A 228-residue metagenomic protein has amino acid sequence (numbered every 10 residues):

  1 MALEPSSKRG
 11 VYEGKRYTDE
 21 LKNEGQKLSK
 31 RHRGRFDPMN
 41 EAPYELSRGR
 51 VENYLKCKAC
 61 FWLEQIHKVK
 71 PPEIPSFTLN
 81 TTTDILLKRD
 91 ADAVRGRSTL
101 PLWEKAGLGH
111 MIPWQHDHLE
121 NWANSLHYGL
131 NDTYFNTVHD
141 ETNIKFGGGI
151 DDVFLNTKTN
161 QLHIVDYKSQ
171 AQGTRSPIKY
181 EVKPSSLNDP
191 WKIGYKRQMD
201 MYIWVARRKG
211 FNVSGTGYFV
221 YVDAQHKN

Functional and structural regions predicted by a protein language model:
A2-Q161: Metal-dependent nuclease catalytic cores that hydrolyze phosphodiester bonds in DNA/RNA, characterized by
Y128-N228: Mg2+/Mn2+-dependent nuclease catalytic core
